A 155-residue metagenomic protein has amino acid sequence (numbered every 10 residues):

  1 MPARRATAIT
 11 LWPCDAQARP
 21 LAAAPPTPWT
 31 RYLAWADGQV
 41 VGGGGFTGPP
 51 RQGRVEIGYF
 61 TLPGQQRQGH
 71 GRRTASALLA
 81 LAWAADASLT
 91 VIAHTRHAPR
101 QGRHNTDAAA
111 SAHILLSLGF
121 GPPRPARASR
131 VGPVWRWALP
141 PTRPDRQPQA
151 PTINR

Functional and structural regions predicted by a protein language model:
M1-E56, F60-G64, L81, A85-L89 (+2 more regions): GNAT-family acyltransferases
E56, R73, A110: Amphipathic alpha-helical recognition patches that constitute DNA-binding helices
Q65, G69-L78: Conserved acetyl-CoA pyrophosphate-binding loop and the N-cap/start of the following alpha-helix in GNAT-like
N105-S111: Glycine-rich, flexible loop segments associated with nucleotide phosphate handling
L115: Conserved active-site tyrosine of GNAT-family acetyltransferases
